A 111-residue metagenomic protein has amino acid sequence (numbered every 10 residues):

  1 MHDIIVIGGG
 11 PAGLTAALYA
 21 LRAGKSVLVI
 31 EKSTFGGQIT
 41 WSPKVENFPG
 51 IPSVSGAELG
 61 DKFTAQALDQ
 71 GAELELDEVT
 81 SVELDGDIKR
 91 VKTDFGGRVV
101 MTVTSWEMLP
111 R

Functional and structural regions predicted by a protein language model:
M1-I7, R22-A23, L74-R111: FAD-binding core/adjacent interface of flavoenzyme oxidoreductases
I5, R22-W41: Glycine-rich FAD pyrophosphate-binding loop
G8-A12: Glycine-rich Rossmann-fold phosphate-binding loop(s) that bind the pyrophosphate of adenine dinucleotide cofactors
G13, G36, V54: Flexible, glycine-rich phosphate/dinucleotide-binding loops and adjacent beta-alpha linkers at cofactor/substrate
A17, L21: Gly/Ala-rich phosphate-binding loop of Rossmann-like dinucleotide-binding domains, activating on the conserved
A23-V27, E31, N47-F48, D61 (+2 more regions): Amphipathic, positively biased hydrophobic alpha-helical segments used for protein targeting and membrane insertion
F35, N47, R111: Surface-exposed, flexible loop/turn segments at secondary-structure boundaries
T40-R98: N-terminal Rossmann-like dinucleotide/flavin-binding domain of flavoprotein oxidoreductases that bind FAD/FMN
